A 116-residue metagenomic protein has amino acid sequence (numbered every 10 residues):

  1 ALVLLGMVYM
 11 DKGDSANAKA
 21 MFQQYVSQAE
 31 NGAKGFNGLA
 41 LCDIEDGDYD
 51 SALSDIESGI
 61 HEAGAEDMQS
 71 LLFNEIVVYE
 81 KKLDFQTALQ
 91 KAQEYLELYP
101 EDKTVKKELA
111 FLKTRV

Functional and structural regions predicted by a protein language model:
L4, G38, F73-N74, E108: Canonical tetratricopeptide repeat
D11, E45-D46, K81, T114-V116: Register position in tetratricopeptide repeats
E30, G64-E66, P100: Short coil turns that delineate tetratricopeptide repeat
K34, D67-S70, T104: Start-of-helix register in tetratricopeptide repeats
